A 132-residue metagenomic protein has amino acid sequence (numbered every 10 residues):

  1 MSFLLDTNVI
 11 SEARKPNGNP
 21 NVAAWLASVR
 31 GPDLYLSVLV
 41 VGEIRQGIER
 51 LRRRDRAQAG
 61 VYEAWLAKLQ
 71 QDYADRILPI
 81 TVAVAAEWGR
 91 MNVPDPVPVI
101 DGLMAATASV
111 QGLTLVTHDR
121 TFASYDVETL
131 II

Functional and structural regions predicted by a protein language model:
M1, A105-I132: Acidic, PIN/NYN-like endoribonuclease modules and their adjacent C-terminal/linker elements
M1-V40, R50-L66, Q111: Short, well-structured N-terminal submotif of metal-dependent ribonuclease cores
V9, V40, V84, L103-M104 (+1 more regions): Alpha-helix capping/helix-boundary segments
E12-A13, W25, G47, E87-M91 (+1 more regions): Residues that scaffold the ATP/ADP-binding catalytic core of kinase and kinase-like folds
I48-E49, G60, Q71-V116: Active-site neighborhoods of divalent-metal-dependent phosphate/nucleic-acid chemistry enzymes
